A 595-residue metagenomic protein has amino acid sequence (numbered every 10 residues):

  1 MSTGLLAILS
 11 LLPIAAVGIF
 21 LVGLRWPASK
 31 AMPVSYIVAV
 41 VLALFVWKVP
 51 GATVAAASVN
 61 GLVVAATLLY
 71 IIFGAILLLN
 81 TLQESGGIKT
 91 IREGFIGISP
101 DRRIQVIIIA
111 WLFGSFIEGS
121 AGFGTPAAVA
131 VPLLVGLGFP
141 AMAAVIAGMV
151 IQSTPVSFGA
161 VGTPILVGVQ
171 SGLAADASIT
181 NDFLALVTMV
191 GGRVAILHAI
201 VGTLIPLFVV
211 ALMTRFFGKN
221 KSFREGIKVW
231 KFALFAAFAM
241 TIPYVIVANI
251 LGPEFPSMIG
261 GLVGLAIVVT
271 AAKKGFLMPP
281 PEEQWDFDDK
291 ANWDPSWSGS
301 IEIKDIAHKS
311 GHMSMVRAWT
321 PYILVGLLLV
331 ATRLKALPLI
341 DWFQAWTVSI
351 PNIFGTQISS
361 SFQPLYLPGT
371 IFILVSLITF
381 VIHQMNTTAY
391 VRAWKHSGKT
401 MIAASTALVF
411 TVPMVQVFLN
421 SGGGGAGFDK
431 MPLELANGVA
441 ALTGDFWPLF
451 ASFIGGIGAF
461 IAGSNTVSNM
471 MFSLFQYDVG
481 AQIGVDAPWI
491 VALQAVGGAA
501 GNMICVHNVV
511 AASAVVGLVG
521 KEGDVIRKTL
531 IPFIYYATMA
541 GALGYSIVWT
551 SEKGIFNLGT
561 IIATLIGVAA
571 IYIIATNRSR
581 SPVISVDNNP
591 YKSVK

Functional and structural regions predicted by a protein language model:
M1-L12, A65-L68, G124-P126, G191-P206 (+4 more regions): Structural signature of hydrophobic alpha-helical transmembrane segments
M1-L6, R25-A31, V54-A66, M189-L197 (+6 more regions): Interfacial loop-to-helix junctions that mark the boundaries of transmembrane helices in multi-pass membrane
T3-A7, V17-T53, G74-S85, V268-P279 (+4 more regions): Structural signal for alpha-helical transmembrane segments and their membrane-water exit/capping regions in multi-pass
V38-L42, L69-G74, R103-V106, A110 (+7 more regions): Selective recognition of specific alpha-helical transmembrane segments in multi-pass small-molecule
A55-V63, T67-P140, V145-I146, M385-V479: Membrane-embedded alpha-helical segments and adjacent helix-loop junctions characteristic of multi-pass solute
R103-S115, A141-T154, N181-P206, V210 (+3 more regions): Alpha-helical transmembrane segments of multi-pass membrane proteins
L137, A143-K274, V510-L565: Membrane-core helix-loop-helix motifs of multi-pass transport proteins
G260, K290-I454, P590-K592: Transmembrane helical segments that form the transport core of multi-pass membrane transport proteins
